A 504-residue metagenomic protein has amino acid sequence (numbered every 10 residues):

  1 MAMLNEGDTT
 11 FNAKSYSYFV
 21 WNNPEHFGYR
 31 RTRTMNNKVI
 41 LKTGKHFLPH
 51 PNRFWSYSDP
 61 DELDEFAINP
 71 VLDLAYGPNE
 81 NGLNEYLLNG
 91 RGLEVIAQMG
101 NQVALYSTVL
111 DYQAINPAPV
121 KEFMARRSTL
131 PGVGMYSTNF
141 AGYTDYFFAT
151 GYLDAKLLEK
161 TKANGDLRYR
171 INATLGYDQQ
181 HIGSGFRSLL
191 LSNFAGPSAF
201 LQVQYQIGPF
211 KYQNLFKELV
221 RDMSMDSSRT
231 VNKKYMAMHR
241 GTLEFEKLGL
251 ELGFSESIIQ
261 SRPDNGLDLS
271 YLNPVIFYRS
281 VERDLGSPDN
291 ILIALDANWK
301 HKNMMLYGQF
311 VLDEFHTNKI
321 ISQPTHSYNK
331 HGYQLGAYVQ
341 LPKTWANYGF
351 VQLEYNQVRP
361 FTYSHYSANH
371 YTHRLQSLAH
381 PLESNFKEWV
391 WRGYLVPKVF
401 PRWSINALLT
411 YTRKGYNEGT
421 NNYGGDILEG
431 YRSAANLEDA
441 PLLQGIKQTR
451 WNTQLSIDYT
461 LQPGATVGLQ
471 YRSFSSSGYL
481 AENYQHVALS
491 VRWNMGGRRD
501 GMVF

Functional and structural regions predicted by a protein language model:
M1-E251, E256-Q260, Q323-H331, T344-Q357 (+3 more regions): Outer-membrane beta-barrel channel domains
Y146, D154, R168, L250-F504: Exposed, low-structure sequence patches enriched in small/polar residues
